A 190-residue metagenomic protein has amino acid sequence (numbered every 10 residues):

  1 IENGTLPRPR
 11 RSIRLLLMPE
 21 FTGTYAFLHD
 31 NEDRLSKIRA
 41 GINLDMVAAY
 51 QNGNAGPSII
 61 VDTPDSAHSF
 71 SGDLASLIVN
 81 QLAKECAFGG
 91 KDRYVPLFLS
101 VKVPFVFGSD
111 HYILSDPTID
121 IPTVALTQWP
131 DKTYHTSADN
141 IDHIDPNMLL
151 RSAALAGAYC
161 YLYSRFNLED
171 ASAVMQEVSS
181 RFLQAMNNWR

Functional and structural regions predicted by a protein language model:
I1-R190: Secretory-pathway/membrane protein signature
